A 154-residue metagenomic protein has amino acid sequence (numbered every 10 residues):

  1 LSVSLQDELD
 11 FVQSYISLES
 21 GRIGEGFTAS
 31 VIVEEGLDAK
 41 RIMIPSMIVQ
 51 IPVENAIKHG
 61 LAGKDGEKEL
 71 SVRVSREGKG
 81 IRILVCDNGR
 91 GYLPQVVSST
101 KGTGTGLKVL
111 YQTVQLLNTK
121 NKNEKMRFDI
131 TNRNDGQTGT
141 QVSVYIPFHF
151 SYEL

Functional and structural regions predicted by a protein language model:
L1-R127, Y145: Two-component histidine phosphotransfer core
K68, M126, T131, G136-T140: Glycine-rich GHKL/ HATPase_c ATP-binding element in histidine kinases
N134-L154: C-terminal end segment of the histidine kinase catalytic
